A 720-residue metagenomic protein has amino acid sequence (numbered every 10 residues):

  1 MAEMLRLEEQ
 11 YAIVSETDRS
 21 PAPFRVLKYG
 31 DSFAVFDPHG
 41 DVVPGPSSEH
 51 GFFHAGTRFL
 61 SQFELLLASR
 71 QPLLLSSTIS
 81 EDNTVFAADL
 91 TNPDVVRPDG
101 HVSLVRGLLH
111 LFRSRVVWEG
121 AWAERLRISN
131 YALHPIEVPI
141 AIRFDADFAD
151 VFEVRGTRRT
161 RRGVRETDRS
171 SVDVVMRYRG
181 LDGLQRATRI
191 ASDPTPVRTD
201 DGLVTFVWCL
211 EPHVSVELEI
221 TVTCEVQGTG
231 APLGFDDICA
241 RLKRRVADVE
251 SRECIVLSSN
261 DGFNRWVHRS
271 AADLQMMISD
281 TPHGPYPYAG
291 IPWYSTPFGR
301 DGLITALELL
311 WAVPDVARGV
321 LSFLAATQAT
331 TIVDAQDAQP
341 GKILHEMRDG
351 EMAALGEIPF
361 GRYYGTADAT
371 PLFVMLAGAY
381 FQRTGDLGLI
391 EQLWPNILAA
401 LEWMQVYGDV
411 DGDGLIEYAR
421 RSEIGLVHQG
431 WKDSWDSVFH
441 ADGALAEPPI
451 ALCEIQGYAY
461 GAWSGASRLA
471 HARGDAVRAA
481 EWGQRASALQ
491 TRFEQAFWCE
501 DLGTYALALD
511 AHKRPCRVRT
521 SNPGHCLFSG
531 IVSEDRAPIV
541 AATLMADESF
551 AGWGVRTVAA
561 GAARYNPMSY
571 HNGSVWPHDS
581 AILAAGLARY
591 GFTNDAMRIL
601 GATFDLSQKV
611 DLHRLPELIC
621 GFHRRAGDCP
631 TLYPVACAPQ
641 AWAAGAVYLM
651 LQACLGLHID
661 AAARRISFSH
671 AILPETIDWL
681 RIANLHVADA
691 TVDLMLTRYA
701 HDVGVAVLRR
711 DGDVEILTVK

Functional and structural regions predicted by a protein language model:
M1-M276, D280-P285, A289-T296, R300-D301 (+9 more regions): Terminal accessory carbohydrate-recognition/targeting modules of carbohydrate-active enzymes
A87-D94, S103, V207, C254-P297 (+9 more regions): Extended glycan-interaction surfaces of carbohydrate-active proteins
I128, A132, V138-I142, I220-V222 (+10 more regions): Glycine-rich, histidine-containing beta strand-loop boundary motifs that form or position
S192, P232-R245, G262-R269, V313-T327 (+8 more regions): Extended, well-ordered alpha-helical scaffold segments
E253-C254, L303-V316, P359, L372-L389 (+5 more regions): Well-ordered alpha-helical scaffold segments within catalytic/enzyme domains
R265, W293-I304, A312-D315, Y364-L372 (+5 more regions): Aromatic- and histidine-enriched alpha-helix N-cap/loop-to-helix transition segments that scaffold the rims
H578-A585, N594-G601, H613, A644-L649: Feature representing long, continuous alpha-helical segments
